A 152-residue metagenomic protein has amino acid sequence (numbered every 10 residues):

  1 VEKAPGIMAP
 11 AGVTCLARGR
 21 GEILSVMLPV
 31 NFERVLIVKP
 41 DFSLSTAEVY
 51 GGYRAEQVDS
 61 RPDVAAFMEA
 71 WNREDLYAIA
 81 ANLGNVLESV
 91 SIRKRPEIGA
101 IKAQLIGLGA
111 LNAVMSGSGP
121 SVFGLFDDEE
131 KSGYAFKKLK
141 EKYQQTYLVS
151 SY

Functional and structural regions predicted by a protein language model:
V1-E2: DPxDG-like acidic metal-binding loop motif
P5-G6: Loop-helix junctions at membrane interfaces
A9-A11, L16-N112, D127-K140, Q144 (+1 more regions): Conserved, helical-rich catalytic subdomain that frames metal- and/or nucleotide-binding sites in enzyme alpha/beta
P120-S121: Conserved glycine-rich beta-strand-loop-beta hairpin in the small C-terminal domain of fold type I
G124: Conserved SAM-binding motif I beta-strand of class I
